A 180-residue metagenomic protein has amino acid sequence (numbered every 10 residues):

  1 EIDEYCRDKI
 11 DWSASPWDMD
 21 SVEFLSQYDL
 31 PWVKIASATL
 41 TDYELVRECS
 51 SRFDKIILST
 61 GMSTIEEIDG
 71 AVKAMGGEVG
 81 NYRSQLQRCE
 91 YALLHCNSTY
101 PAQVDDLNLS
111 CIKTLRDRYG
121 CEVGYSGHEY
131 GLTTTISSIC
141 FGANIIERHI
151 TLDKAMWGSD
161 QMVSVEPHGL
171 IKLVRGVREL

Functional and structural regions predicted by a protein language model:
E1-L180: Catalytic cores and adjacent flexible loops of soluble metabolic enzymes that perform enolate/carbanion chemistry on
